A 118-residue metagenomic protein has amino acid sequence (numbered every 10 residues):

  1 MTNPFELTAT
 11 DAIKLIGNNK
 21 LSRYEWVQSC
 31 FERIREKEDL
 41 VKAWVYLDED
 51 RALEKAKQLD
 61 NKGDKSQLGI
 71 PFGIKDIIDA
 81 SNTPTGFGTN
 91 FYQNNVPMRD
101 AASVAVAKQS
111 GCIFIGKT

Functional and structural regions predicted by a protein language model:
M1-Y46: An N-terminal boundary/leader segment
N3-L7, K62-I70: Flexible N-terminal pre-Rossmann segment of NAD(P)-dependent oxidoreductases
W26-S29, W44-L53, Q67-I74: Short secondary-structure junction/hinge motifs that connect adjacent elements
I34-R35, L53-K57: Amphipathic alpha-helical segments that form the core helices of the histone-fold
D50-E54, K108-C112: Long amphipathic alpha-helix in the N-terminal Rossmann-like dinucleotide-binding domain of NAD(P)-dependent
A56-N61, T85: Glycine-rich loop at the start of a catalytic domain that most often binds anionic cofactors/ligands
S66-V106, S110: Enzymes and membrane/adaptor proteins characterized by extended Gly/Ser/Thr/Asp/Glu-rich, aromatic-dotted
I74, F114-K117: General beta-strand structural signal in soluble alpha/beta enzymes
